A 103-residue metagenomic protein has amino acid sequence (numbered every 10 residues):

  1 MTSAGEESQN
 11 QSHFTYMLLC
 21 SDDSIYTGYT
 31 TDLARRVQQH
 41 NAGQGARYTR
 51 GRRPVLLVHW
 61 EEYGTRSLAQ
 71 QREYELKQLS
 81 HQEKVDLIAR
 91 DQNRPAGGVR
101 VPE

Functional and structural regions predicted by a protein language model:
M1-L56, W60-E62, S67-Q82, I88-E103: GIY-YIG nuclease catalytic motif and its immediate N-terminal context
